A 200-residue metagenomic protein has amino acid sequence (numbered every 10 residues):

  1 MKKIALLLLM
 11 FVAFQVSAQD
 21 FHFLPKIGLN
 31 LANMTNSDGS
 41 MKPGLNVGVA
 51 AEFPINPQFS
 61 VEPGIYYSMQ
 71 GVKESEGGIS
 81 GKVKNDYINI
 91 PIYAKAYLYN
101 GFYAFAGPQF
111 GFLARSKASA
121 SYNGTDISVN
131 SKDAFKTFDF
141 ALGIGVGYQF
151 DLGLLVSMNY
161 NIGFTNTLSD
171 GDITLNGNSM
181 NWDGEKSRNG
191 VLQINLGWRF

Functional and structural regions predicted by a protein language model:
M1-K26, L196, F200: Bacterial Sec-dependent N-terminal signal peptides
F21, Q58-V61, F102-A104, L152-M158: Repeated loop/turn-to-beta-strand initiation elements of outer-membrane beta-barrel proteins
P25-L29, L45-F53, I65-Y67, I90-A96 (+4 more regions): Residues on the lipid-exposed face of transmembrane beta-strands in outer-membrane beta-barrel proteins
N30-M34, S68-V72, G111-R115, N161-T167: Structural signature of outer-membrane beta-barrel domains
N33, I55-P57, L98-N100, F150-L152 (+2 more regions): Outer-membrane beta-barrel proteins
T35-K42, K73-S80, S116-T125, L168-L175: Outer-membrane beta-barrel translocator domains and adjoining extracellular loop/strand segments of Gram-negative
G39-L45, K84-I88, K136-L142, R188-L192: Residues that define the transmembrane beta-barrel architecture of outer-membrane proteins
G39-S80, D86-I88: Glycine- and aromatic-enriched membrane insertion/assembly motifs of diderm outer-membrane and organelle channel
